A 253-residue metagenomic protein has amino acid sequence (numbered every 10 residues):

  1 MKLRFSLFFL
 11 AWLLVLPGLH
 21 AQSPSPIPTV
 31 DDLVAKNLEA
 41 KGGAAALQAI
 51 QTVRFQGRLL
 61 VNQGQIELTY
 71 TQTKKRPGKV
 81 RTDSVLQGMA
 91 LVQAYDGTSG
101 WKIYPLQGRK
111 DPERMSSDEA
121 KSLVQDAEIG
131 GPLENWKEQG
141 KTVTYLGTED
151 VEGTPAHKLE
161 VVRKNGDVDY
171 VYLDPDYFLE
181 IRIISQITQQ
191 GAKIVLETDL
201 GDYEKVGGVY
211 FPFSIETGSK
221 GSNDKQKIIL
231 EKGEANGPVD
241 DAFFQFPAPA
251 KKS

Functional and structural regions predicted by a protein language model:
M1-F5: Positively charged n-region of N-terminal signal peptides that target proteins for export
S6-G18: Bacterial N-terminal signal peptides
A21, M89, E152-P247: Gly/Pro-enriched, hydrophobic low-complexity segments that function as extracytoplasmic propeptides/linkers
Q22, K251-S253: Short, solvent-exposed mixed-charge patches
P24-S25, D31-G108, G140-G147: N-terminal mature ectodomain segment of secretory-pathway/periplasmic proteins
L68-T73, Q93-G97, D111-A120, L173 (+2 more regions): Short amphipathic beta-strand/extended segments with alternating polar/hydrophobic composition
W101-G130: Acidic/charged, solvent-exposed loop-and-adjacent secondary-structure segments enriched in E/D, K/R, S/T, and G/P
S122-K158, L179-I184: Short, conserved active-site entrance elements at the starts or edges of catalytic domains
